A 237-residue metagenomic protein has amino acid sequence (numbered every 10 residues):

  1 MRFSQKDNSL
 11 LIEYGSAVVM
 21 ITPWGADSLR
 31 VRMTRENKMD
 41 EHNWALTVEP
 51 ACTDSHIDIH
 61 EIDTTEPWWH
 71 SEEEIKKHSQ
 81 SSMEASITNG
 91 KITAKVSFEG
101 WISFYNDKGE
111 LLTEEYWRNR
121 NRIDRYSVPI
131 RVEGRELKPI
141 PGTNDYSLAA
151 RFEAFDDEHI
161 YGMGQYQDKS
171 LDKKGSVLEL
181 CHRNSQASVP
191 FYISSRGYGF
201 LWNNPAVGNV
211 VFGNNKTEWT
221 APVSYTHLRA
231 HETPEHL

Functional and structural regions predicted by a protein language model:
M1-L228: N-terminal accessory segment at the very beginning of proteins
H227-A230, P234-L237: Single conserved hydrophobic/aromatic residue that forms the stacking wall/gate of nucleotide- or nucleobase-binding
